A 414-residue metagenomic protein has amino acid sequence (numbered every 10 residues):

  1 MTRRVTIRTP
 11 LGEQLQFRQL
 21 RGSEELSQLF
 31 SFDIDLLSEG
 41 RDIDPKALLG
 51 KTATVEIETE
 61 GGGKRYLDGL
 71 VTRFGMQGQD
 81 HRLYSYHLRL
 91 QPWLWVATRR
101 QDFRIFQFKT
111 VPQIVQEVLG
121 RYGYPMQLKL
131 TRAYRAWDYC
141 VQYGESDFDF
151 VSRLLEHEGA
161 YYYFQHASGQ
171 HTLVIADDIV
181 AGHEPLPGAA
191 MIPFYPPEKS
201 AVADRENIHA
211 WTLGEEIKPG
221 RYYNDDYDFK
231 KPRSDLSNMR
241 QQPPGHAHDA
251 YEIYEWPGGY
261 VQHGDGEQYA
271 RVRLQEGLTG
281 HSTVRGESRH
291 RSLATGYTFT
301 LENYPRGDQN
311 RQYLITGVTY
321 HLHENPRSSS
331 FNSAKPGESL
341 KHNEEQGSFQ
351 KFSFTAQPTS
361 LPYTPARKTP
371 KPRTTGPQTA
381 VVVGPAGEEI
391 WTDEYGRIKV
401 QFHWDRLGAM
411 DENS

Functional and structural regions predicted by a protein language model:
M1-S414: Amphipathic alpha-helical and helix-coil boundary elements used as assembly and membrane-proximal scaffolds
